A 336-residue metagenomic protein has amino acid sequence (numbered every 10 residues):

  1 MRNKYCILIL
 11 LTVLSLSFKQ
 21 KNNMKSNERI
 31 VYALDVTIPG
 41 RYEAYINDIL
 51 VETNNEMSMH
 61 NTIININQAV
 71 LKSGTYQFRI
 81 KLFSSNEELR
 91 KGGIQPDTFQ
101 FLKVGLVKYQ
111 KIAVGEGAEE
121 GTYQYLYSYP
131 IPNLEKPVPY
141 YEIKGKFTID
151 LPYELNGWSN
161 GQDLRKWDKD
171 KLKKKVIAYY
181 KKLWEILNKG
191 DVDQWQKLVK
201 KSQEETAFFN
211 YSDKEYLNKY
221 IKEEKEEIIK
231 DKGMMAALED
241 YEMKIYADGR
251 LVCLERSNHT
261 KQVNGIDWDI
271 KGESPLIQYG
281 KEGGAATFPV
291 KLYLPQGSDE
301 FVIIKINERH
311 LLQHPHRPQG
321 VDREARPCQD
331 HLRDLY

Functional and structural regions predicted by a protein language model:
M1-Y5: Positively charged n-region of N-terminal signal peptides that target proteins for export
L10-F18: Hydrophobic h-region of N-terminal signal peptides that target proteins for export in Gram-negative bacteria
S26-R29, T37-F101: Beta-strand-rich ligand-recognition modules
E88-S128: Exposed low-complexity, polar/acidic, P/S/T/G-rich flexible segments that act as propeptides, protease-susceptible
E120-D168: Juxtamembrane and targeting peptides
K171-G190: Short, aromatic-enriched amphipathic alpha-helices that serve as compact interaction elements
Q196-N258: Short solvent-exposed beta->alpha transition segments
M234-Y336: Exposed beta-sheet edge and beta->alpha loop/turn motif
